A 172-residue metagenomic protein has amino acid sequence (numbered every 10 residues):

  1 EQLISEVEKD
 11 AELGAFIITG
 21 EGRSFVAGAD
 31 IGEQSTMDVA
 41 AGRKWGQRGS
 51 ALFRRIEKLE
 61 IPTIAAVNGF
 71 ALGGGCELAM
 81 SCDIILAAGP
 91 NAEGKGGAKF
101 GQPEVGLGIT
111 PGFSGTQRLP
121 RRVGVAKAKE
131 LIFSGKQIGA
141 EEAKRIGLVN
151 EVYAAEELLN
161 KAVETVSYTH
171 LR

Functional and structural regions predicted by a protein language model:
Q2-E12, T19-R55, A71, G108: Glycine- (often His-adjacent) and acidic-residue-rich active-site loop that binds/positions the CoA thioester
L52, I56-K58, A66, L72-F133 (+2 more regions): CoA-thioester-processing core
K136-E142: Acidic, divalent-metal-coordinating active-site segment for phosphoryl/phosphodiester hydrolysis, typified by short
E151-L158: Short acidic-hydrophobic, aromatic-tinged amphipathic segments that line or gate anion-handling sites
T169-H170: Conserved small/polar residues in nucleotide/adenosyl-binding loops
